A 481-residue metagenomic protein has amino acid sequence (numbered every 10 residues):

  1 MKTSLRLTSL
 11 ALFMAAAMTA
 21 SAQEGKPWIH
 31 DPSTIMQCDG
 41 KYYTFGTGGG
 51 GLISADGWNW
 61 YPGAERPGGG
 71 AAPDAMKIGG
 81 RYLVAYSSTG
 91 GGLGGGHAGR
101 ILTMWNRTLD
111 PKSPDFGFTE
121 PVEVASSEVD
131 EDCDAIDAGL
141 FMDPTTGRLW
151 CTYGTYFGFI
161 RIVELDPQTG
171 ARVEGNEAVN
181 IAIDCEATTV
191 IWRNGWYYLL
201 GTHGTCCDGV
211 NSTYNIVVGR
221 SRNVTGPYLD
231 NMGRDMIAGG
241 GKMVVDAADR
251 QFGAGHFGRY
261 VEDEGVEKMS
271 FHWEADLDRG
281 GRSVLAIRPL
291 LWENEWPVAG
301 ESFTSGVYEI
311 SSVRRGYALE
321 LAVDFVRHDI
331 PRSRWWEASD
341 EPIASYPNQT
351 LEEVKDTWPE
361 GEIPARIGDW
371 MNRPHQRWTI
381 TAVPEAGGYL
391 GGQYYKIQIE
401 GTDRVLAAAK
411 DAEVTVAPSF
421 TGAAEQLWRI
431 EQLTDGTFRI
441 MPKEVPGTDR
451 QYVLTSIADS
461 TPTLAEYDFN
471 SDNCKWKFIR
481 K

Functional and structural regions predicted by a protein language model:
M1-S9: Bacterial N-terminal signal peptides that target proteins for export
A11-S21: Hydrophobic h-region of N-terminal signal peptides that target proteins for export in Gram-negative bacteria
F13, S212-T213, A407: His-enriched metal-coordination microenvironments in redox/metal-binding proteins
A22-I136, M142-C185, W192-V245, E264-G306 (+2 more regions): Beta-rich carbohydrate-recognition and catalytic domains
I29-P32, G70-A72, A135-D137, C185-T188 (+7 more regions): Conserved positions at the start
S33, D74, E123, T189 (+4 more regions): Residue-level detector of beta-strand face positions
A247-V261: Signature of short aromatic-glycine-proline-rich micro-motifs recurring in repeat-based ectodomains
S305-K481: Lectin-like carbohydrate-binding module/patch detector with strong preference for beta-trefoil
